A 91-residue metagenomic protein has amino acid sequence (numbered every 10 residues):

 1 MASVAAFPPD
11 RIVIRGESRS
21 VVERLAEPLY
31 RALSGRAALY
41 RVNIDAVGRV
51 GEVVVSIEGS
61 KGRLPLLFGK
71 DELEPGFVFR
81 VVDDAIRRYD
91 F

Functional and structural regions predicted by a protein language model:
M1, R88-F91: Catalytic "initiation/cleavage/transfer" segments centered on a nucleophilic residue and adjacent nucleic-acid-engaging
M1-R41: Negatively charged, low-complexity tracts enriched in Asp/Glu with abundant Ser/Thr
A6-V13, E52, I57-D84: Intrinsically disordered, low-complexity regulatory segments enriched in Ser/Thr/Pro and charged residues
I44-R49: A short beta-turn/loop motif at secondary-structure boundaries
